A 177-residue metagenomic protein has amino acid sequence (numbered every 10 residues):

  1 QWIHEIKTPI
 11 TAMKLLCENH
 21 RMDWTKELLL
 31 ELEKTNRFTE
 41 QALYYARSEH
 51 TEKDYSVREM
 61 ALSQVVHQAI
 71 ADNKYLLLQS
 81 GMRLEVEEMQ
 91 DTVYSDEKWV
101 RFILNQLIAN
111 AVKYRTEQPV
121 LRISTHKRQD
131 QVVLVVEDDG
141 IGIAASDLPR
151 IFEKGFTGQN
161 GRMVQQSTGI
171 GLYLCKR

Functional and structural regions predicted by a protein language model:
R58, R83-T92: Conserved catalytic submotifs in the C-terminal HATPase_c
K74-E85: Short conserved segments within the C-terminal catalytic ATPase subdomain
A111-V112: Short helix-loop "hinge" at the ATP-lid/N-box region of the Bergerat-fold HATPase_c
Q118-D130: Short beta-strand/loop element within the Bergerat-fold HATPase_c
D138: Acidic ATP/Mg2+-coordinating residue in the GHKL
I143-G155: Short conserved segment of the HATPase_c
F156-Q166: Glycine-rich ATP-lid/hinge loop adjacent to the conserved G-boxes
